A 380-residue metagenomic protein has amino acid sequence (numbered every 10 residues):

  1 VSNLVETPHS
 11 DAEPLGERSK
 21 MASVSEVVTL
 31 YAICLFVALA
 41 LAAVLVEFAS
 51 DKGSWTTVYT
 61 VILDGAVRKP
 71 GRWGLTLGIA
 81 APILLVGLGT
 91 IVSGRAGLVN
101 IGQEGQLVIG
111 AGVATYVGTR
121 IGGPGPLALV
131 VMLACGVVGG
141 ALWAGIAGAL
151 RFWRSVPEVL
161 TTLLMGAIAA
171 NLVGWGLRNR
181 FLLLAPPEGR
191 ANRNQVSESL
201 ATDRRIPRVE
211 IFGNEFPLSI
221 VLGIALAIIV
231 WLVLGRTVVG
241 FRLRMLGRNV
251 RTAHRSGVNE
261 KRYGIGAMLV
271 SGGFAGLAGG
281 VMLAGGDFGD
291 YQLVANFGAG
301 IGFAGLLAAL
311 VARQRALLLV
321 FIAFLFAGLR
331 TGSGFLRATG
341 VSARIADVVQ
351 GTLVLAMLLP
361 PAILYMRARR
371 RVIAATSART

Functional and structural regions predicted by a protein language model:
V1-A43, R248, R255-Y263, T331-T380: Cytosolic-side transmembrane-helix boundaries in multi-pass membrane proteins
N3-E6, A12-L85, P126-L127: Membrane-interfacial amphipathic/re-entrant helices at transmembrane-helix boundaries
R18-T29, G94-G102, G123-V196, R236-V238 (+2 more regions): Short loop segments and helix-boundary regions at transmembrane helix junctions of multi-pass inner-membrane proteins
L30-E47, I83-T90, A111-V117, V137-G140 (+6 more regions): Hydrophobic core segments of alpha-helical transmembrane domains in multi-pass membrane transport and ion-translocation
V46-S50, V61, A66-I121, L133 (+4 more regions): Single transmembrane alpha-helix segments in multi-pass membrane proteins
P70, E158, T162, G166-L234 (+2 more regions): Transmembrane helix-bundle core of multi-pass membrane transporters and related energy-transducing complexes
L142, F212-D290, A316-L317, F321: Helix-loop-helix "hairpin" substructures at the membrane interface of multi-pass membrane proteins
A275, G285-G351: Transmembrane alpha-helical segments in multi-pass inner-membrane proteins
